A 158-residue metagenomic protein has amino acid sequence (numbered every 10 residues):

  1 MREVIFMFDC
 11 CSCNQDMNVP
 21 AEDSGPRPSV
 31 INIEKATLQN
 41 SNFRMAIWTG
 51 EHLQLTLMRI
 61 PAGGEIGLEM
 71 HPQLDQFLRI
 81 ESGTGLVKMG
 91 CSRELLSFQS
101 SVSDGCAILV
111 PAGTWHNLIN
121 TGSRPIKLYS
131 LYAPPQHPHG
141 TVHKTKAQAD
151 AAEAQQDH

Functional and structural regions predicted by a protein language model:
R2-Q54, G67, S100, D104 (+1 more regions): A short, N-terminal "cap"/entry segment at the start of jelly-roll beta-barrel domains of the cupin/DSBH fold
K35-L38, E94, I119-H158: Double-stranded beta-helix
L57, V87-M89, L128: Short hydrophobic/aromatic-rich beta-strand segments that constitute the beta-sheet cores of beta-sandwich/beta-barrel
L57-P72: Conserved short histidine dyad/triad with adjacent acidic residue
L68, V87-K88, V110, H116-G122: Short beta-strand His + acidic residue motifs that chelate non-heme Fe in jelly-roll/DSBH and cupin folds
Q73-C91: Glycine- and acidic-residue-biased ligand/ion/polar-headgroup-sensing regions
S92-P111: Short acidic-glycine-tyrosine-enriched beta hairpin
